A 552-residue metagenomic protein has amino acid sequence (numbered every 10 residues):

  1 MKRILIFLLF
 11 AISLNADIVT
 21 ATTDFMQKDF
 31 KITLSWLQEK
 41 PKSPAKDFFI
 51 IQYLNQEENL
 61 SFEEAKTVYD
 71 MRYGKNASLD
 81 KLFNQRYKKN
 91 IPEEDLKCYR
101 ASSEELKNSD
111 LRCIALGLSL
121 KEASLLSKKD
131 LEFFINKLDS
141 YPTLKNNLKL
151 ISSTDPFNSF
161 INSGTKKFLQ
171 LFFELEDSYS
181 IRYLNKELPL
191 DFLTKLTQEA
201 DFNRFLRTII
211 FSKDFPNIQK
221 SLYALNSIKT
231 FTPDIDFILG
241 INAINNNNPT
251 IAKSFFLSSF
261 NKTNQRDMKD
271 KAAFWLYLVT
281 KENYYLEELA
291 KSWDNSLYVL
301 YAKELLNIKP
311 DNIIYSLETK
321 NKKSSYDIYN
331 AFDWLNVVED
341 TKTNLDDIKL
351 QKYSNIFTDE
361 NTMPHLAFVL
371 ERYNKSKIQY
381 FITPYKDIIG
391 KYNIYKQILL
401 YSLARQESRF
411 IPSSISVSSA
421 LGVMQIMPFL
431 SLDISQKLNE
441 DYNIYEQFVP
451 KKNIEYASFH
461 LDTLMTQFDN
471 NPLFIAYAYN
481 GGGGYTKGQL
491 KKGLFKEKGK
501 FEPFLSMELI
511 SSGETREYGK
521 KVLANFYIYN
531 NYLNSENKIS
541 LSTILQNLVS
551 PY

Functional and structural regions predicted by a protein language model:
I4-S13: Sec-dependent N-terminal signal peptides
F25-I32, P41-F48, E57-K66, R72-L82 (+14 more regions): Generic helix N-cap/helix-start motif at coil->alpha-helix transitions
M26, F172-N185, I209-K220, I244-F255: Helix-turn-helix repeat elements of alpha-solenoid scaffolds
Y284, Y298, I475-S535: Catalytic and substrate-binding regions of cell-wall glycan-acting enzymes that process beta-1,4-linked
Y353-F410: Export/targeting segments at the very N-terminus of extracytoplasmic proteins
K386, K391-S414, I426, I454-F459 (+2 more regions): Short, functionally critical alpha-helical segments immediately adjacent to catalytic or ligand/cofactor-binding
L399-L400, V417-E440, N453-D462, G484-G488 (+2 more regions): Substrate-binding/active-site groove segments that recognize and process beta-1,4-linked N-acetyl-hexosamine
